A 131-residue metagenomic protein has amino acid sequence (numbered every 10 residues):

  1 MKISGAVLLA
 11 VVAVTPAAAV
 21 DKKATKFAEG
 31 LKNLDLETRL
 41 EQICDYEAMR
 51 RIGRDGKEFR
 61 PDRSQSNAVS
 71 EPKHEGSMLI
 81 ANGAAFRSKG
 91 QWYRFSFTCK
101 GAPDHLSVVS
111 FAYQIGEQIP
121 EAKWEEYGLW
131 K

Functional and structural regions predicted by a protein language model:
M1-L8: Sec-dependent signal peptide recognition, specifically the positively charged N-region followed immediately by
V12-A17: N-terminal signal peptide c-region/cleavage motif recognized by signal peptidases
A19-K131: Mitochondrial intermembrane space
